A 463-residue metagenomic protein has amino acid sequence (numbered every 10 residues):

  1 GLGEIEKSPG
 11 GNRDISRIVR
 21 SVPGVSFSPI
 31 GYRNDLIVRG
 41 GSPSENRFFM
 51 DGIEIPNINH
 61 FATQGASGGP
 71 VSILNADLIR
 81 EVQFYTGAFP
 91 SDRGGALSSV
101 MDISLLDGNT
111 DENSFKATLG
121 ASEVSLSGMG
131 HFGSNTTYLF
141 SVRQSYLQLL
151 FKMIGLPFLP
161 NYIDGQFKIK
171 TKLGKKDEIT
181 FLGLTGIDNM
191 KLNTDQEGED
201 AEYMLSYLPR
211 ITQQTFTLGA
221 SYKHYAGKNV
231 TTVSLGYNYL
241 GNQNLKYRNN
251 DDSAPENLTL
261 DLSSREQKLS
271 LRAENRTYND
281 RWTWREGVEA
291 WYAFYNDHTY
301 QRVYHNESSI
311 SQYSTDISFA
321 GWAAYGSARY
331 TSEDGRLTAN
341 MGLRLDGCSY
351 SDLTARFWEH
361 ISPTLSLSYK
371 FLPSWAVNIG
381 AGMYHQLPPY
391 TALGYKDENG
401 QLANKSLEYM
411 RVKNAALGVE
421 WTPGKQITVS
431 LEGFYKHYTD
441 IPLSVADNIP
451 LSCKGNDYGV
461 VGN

Functional and structural regions predicted by a protein language model:
G1-F89, V100-D102, L106: Periplasmic N-terminal accessory/gating domains of Gram-negative outer-membrane beta-barrel systems
N34, L97-S99, N113-F115, S122-L126 (+9 more regions): Hydrophobic, lipid-facing positions within transmembrane beta-strands of outer-membrane proteins
N59, G65, D195-D200, N296-V303 (+3 more regions): Surface-exposed extracellular loop regions of Gram-negative outer-membrane beta-barrel proteins, predominantly
E81-D92, S98-L106, N113-P157, D164-K172 (+1 more regions): Predominantly transmembrane beta-strands of Gram-negative outer membrane beta-barrel pores used for transport
A88, L105-D107, L119-E123, F132 (+9 more regions): Transmembrane beta-strands of outer-membrane beta-barrel pores
L105, L119, G130, T171-L173 (+10 more regions): Residue-level signature of outer-membrane beta-barrel architecture
F151-L156, K191-D200, L235, Q243-E256 (+5 more regions): Outer-membrane beta-barrel translocator domains and adjoining extracellular loop/strand segments of Gram-negative
K170-D188, L208-T354, K370, I427-S430: Face-selective signature of the C-terminal outer-membrane beta-barrel domain
